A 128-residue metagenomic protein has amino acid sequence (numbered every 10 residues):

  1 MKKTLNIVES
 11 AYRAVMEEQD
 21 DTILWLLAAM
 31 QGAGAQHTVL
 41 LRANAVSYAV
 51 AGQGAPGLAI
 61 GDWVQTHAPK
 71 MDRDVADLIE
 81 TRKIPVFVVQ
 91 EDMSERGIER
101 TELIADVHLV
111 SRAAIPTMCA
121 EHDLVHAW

Functional and structural regions predicted by a protein language model:
L5-T22, A43, A49, H67: Short, glycine-rich nucleotide/cofactor-binding loops
V8-R13, G57-V64, I98-T101: Short, basic, glycine/proline-bearing loop/turn elements
E18-V39: Histidine-anchored nucleotide/phosphate-binding helix
Q31, I79-E80, C119-A120: Anion (oxyanion) recognition and catalysis
Q36-A43, V86-Q90: Short internal beta-strands
A45-L58: N-terminal beta-loop-helix "entrance" segment that forms/cooperates in small-molecule cofactor or anionic ligand
G57-Q90: A glycine-rich helix N-cap at a beta->alpha junction
V86-W128: N-terminal glycine-rich phosphate/adenylate-binding segment common to multiple enzyme folds
